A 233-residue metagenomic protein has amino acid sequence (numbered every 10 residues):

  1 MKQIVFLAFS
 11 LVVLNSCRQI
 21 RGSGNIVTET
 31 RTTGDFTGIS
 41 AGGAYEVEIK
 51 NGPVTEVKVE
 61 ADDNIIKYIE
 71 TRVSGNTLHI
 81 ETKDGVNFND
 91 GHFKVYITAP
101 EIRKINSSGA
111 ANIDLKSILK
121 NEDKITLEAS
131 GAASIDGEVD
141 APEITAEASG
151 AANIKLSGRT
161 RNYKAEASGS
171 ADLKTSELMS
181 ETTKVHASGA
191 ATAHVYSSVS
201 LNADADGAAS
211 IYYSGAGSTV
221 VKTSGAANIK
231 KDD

Functional and structural regions predicted by a protein language model:
I4-I66, T77-T98, D114, I118 (+1 more regions): Short acidic/polar N-terminal linker immediately downstream of export determinants
F36-I49, V95-I97, I102-D233: Extended, compositionally simple hydrophobic/Ser/Thr-rich segments that build repetitive fibrous architectures
